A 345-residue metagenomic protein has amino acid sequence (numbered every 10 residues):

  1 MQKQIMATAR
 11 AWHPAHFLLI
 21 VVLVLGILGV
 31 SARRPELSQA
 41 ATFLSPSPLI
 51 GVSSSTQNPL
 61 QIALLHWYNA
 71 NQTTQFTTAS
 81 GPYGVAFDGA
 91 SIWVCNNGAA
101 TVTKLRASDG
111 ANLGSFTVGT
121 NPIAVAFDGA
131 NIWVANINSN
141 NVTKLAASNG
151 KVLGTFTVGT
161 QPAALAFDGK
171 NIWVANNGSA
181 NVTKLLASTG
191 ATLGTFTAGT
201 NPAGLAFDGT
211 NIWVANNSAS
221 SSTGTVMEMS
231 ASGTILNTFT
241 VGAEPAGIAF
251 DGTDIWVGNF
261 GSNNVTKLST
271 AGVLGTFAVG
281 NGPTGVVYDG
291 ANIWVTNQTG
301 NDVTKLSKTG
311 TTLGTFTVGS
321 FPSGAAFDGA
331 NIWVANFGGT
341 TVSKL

Functional and structural regions predicted by a protein language model:
M1-W12: N-terminal secretory signal peptides that target proteins for export/translocation
M6-T8, I20, F43: Alpha-helical and His/Cys-centered functional microenvironments
A7, V30-A32, A63: Intrinsically disordered, low-complexity regions enriched in serine, threonine, proline and polar/charged residues
H13, L23, R34-P35: Cytosolic linker/terminal segments flanking nucleotidyl-cyclase catalytic modules
L18-G29: Bacterial N-terminal signal peptides
L28-Q39: Bacterial Sec-dependent signal peptides at the C-terminal "C-region" and cleavage site
L37-L345: Predominantly soluble domains enriched in secretory-pathway, periplasmic, or organellar proteins
